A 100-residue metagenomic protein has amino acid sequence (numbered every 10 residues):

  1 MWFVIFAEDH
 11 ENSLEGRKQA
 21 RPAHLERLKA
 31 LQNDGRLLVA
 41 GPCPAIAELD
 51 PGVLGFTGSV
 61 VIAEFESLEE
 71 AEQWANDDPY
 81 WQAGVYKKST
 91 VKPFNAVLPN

Functional and structural regions predicted by a protein language model:
M1-N100: Conserved, structured core segments of small domains
